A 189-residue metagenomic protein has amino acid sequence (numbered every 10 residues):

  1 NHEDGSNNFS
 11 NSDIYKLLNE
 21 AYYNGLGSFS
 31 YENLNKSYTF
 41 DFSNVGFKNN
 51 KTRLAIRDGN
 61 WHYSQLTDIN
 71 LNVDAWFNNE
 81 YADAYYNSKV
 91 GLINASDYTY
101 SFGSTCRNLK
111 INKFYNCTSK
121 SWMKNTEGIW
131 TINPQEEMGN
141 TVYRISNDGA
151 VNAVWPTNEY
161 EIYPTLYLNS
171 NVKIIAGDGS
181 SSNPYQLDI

Functional and structural regions predicted by a protein language model:
N1-I189: Collagenous Gly-X-Y triple-helix signature in extracellular proteins
